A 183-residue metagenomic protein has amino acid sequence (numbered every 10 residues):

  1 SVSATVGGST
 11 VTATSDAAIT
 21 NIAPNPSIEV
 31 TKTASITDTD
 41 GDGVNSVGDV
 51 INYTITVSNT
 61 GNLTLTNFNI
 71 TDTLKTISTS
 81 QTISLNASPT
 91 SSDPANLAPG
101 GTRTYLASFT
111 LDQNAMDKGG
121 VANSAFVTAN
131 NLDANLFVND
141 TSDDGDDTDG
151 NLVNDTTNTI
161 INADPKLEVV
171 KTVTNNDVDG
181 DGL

Functional and structural regions predicted by a protein language model:
S1-L183: Exported/extracytosolic protein signature
